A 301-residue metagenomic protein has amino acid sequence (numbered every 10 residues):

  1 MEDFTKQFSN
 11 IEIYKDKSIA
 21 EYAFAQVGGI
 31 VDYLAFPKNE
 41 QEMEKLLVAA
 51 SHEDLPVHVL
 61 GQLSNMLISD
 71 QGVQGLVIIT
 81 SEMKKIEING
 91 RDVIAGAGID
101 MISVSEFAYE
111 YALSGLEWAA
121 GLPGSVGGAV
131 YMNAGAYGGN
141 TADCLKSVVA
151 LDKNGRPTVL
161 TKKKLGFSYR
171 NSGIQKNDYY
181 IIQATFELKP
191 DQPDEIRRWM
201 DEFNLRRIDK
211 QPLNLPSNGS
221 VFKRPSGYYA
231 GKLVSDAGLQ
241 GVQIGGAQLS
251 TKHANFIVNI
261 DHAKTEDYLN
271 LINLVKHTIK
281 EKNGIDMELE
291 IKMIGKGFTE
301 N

Functional and structural regions predicted by a protein language model:
M1-V126: Anion-binding (especially nucleotide phosphate/pyrophosphate-binding) glycine-rich loop and adjoining beta-alpha core
Y14-K15, E21, L151-N273, H277-T278 (+1 more regions): Phosphate/pyrophosphate- and phosphate-bearing ligand-binding catalytic cores of soluble enzymes
G28-G29, L34-E40, L67-K85, Y131-K162 (+1 more regions): Structural signature of FAD isoalloxazine-binding scaffolds in flavoprotein oxidoreductases
V31, S64-I68, M101, G127-Y131 (+4 more regions): Short, flexible micro-motifs
E53, L60-Q62, C144, L215-P216 (+1 more regions): Short, basic and Ser/Thr-rich N-terminal targeting/leader segments
I102, M132-A134, K164-Y169: Short acidic (Asp/Glu) patches
Y109-K146, S217: A gly/ser-rich beta-alpha-beta helix-loop segment of oxidoreductase catalytic cores
